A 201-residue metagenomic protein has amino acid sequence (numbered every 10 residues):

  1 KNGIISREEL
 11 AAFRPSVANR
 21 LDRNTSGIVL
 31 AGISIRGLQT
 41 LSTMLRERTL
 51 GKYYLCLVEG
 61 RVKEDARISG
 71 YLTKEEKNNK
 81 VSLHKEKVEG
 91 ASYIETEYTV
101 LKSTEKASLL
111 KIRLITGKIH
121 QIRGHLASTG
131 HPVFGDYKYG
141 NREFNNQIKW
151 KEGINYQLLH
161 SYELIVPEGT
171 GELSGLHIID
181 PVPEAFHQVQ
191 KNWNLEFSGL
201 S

Functional and structural regions predicted by a protein language model:
K1-S201: RNA pseudouridine synthases
